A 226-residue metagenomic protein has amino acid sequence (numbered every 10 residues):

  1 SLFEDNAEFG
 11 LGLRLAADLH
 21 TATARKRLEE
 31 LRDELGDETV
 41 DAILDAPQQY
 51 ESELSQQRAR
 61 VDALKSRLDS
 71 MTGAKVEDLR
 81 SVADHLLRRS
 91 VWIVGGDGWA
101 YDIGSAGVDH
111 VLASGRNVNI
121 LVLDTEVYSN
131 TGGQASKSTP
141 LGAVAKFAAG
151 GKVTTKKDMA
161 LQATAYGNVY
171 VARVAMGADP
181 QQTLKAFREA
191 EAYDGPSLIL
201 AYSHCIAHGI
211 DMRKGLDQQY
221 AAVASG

Functional and structural regions predicted by a protein language model:
S1, G107-V111, G115, Q134-V144 (+1 more regions): Short secondary-structure boundary/capping segments
S1, M71-Q134, V171, G177-D194: Thiamine diphosphate
S1-K75, G104, D211, G215-G226: Patatin-like phospholipase A catalytic core
L2-A42, S52, H85-L87, T139-A192: Conserved thiamine diphosphate
R60-D69, L79-R80, M159-N168, V174: An acidic, phosphate/nucleotide-engaging active-site surface
N117-I120, V144-A148, P196-L198, V223-S225: Glycine-rich loops and low-complexity Gly/Arg-rich segments that provide flexible linkers or classic glycine-based
T183-G226: Glycine/aspartate-rich loop-and-adjacent alpha/beta segment that forms the canonical ThDP
